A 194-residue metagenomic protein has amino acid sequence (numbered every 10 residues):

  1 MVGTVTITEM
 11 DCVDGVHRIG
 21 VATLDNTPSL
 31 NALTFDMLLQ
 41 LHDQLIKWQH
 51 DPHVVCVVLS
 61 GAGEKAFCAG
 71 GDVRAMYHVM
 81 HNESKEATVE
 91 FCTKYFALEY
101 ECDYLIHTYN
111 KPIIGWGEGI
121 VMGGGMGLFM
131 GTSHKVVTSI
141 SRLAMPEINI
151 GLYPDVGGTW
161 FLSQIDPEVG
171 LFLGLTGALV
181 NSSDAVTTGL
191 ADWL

Functional and structural regions predicted by a protein language model:
M1-S60, Y104: Conserved CoA-thioester-binding segment of acyl-CoA-metabolizing enzymes
Q44, L98-Y109: Catalytic-core regions built around general acid/base machinery
L59, D72, L128-F129, D184-A185: Hydrophobic/aromatic residues within transmembrane alpha-helices of multi-pass small-molecule transporters
G61-E101, G151: Glycine- (often His-adjacent) and acidic-residue-rich active-site loop that binds/positions the CoA thioester
I106-I150, F172, G177-A178, S182 (+1 more regions): Glycine-rich beta-to-alpha active-site loop
T159-E168: Hydrophobic, secondary-structure "cap" segments at the distal end of domains
